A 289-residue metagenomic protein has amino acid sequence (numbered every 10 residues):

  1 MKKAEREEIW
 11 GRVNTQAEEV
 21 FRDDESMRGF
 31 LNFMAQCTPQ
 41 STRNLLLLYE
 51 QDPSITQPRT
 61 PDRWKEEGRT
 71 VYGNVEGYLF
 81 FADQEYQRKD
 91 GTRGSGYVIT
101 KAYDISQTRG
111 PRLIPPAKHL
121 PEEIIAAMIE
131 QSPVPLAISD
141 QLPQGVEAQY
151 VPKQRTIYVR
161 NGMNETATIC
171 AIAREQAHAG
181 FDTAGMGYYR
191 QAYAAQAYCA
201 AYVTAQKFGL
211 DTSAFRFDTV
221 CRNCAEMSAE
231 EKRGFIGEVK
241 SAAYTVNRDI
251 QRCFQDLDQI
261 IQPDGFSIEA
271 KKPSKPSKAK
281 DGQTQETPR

Functional and structural regions predicted by a protein language model:
M1-R289: N-terminal accessory/interface modules of nucleic-acid-binding and processing proteins
